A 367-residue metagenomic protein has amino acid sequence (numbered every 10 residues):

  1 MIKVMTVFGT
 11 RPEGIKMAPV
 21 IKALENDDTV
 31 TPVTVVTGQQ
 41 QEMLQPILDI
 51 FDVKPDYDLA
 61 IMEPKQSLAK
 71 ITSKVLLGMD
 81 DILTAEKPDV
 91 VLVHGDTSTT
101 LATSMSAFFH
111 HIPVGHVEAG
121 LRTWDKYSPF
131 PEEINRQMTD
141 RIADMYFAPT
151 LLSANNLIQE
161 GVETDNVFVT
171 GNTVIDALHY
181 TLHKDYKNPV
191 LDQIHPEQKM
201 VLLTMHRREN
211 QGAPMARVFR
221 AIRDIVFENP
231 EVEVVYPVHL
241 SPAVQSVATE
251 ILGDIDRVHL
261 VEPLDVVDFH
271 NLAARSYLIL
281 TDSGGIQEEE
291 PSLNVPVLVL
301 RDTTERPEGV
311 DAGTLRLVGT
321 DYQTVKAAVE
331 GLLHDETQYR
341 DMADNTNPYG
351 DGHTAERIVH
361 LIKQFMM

Functional and structural regions predicted by a protein language model:
M1-G38: N-terminal subdomain of nucleotide-sugar transferases
T29-K74, G78: Conserved nucleotide-sugar phosphate-binding/catalytic loop shared by glycosyltransferases and other
T37, Q41-E42, I142-A213, V318 (+2 more regions): A nucleotide-sugar donor-handling region in carbohydrate enzymes
Q40, Q45-I47, Q66, K184-R275: Donor-nucleotide binding loops and adjacent catalytic segments primarily of GT-B fold Leloir glycosyltransferases
V93-H94, H116, Y146, N271-V310: A donor-sugar binding/catalytic signature common to diverse glycosyltransferases and related nucleotide-sugar
H116-F130: A short, histidine- and acid-enriched strand-loop-helix "catalytic/donor-clamping" loop that lines the nucleotide-sugar
E133-M145: Membrane-proximal helix-turn-helix segments that form the acceptor-binding/catalytic region of lipid-linked
L152, R316-M367: Leloir-type glycosyltransferase catalytic cores
